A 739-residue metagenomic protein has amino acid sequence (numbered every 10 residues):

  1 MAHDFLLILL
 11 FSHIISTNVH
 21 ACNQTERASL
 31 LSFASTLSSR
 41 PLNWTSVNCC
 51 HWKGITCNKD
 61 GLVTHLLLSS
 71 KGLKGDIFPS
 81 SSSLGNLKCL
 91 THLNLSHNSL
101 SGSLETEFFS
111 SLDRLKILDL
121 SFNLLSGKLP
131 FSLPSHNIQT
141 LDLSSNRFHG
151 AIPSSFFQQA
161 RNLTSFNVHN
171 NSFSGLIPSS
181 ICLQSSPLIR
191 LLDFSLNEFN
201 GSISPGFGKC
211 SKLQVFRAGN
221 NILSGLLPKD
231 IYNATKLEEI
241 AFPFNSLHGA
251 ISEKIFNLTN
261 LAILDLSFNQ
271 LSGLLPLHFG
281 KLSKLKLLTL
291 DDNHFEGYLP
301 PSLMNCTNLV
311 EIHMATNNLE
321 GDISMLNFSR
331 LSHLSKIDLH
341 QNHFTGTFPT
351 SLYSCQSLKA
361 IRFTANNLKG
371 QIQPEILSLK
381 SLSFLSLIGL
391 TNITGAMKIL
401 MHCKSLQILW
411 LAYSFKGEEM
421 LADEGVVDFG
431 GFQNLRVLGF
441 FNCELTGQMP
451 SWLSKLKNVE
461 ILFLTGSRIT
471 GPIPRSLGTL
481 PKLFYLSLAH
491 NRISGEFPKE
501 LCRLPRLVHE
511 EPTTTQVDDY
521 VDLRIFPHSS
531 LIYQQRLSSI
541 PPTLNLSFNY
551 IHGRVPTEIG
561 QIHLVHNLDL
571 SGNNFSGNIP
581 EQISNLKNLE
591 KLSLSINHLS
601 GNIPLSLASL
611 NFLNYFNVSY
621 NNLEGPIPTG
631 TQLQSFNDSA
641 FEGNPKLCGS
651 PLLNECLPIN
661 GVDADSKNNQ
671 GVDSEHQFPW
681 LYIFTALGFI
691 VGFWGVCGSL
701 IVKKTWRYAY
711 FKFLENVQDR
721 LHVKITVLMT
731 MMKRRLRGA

Functional and structural regions predicted by a protein language model:
M1-A739: Plant-biased, solvent-exposed loop and capping regions within N-terminal extracellular ligand-binding ectodomains
